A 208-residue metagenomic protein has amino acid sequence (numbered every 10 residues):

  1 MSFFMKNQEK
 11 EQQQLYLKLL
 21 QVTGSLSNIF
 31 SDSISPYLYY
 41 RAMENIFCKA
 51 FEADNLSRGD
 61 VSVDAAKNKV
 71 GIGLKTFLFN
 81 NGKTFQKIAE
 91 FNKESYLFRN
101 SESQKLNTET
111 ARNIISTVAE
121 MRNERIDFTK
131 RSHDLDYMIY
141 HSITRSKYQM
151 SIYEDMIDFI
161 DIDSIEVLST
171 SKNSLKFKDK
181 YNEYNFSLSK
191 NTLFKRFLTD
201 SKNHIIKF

Functional and structural regions predicted by a protein language model:
M1-V61, T76-F208: Nucleic-acid endonuclease domains
A65-L78: Conserved catalytic cores of phosphodiester-cleaving nucleases, focusing on short active-site segments
